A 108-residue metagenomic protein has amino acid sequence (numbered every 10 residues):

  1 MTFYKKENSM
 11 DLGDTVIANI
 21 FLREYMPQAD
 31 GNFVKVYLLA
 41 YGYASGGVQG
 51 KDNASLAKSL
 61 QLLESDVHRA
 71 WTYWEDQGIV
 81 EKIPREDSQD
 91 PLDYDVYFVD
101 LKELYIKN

Functional and structural regions predicted by a protein language model:
M1-G46: Short recognition helix of helix-turn-helix/winged-helix DNA-binding domains
F21, K51-S55, R69: Short Gly/charged-rich anion-binding patches and loops
M26, A57-E64: Short, charged/polar micro-motifs that form catalytic or ligand-binding hotspots
V34, L38-L39, N53, I79 (+1 more regions): General N-terminal targeting signals
V36, G46-L60: Short acidic, hydrophobic short linear motifs in intrinsically disordered regions
Y41-G46, L56, D76, D87: Solvent-exposed, non-transmembrane amphipathic alpha-helical segments
S65-N108: Winged-helix/helix-turn-helix nucleic-acid-interaction surface
